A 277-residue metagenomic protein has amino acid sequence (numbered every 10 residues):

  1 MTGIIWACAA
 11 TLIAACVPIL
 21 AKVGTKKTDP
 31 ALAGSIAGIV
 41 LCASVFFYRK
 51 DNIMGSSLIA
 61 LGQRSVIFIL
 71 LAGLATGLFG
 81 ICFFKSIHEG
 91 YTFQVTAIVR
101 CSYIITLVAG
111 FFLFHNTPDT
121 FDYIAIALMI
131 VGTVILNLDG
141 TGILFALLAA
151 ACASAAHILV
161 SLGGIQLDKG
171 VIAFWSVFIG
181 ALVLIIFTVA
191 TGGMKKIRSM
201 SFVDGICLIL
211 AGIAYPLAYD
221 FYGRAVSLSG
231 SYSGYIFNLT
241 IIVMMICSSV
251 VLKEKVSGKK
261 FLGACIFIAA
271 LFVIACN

Functional and structural regions predicted by a protein language model:
M1-A15, A21-L74, L78-G90, T120 (+5 more regions): Membrane-interface interhelical linkers
G3, T141-F174: Selected transmembrane alpha-helices and immediately adjacent juxtamembrane segments of polytopic inner-membrane
P30-G34, V95, I172-A173: Juxtamembrane helix-start motifs in multi-pass secondary transporters
I39-A43, I130, S154, A181-L182 (+2 more regions): Small-residue-rich packing faces within the transmembrane alpha-helices of Major Facilitator Superfamily
V45-N52, V108-N116, H157-G170, A214-L228 (+1 more regions): Hydrophobic alpha-helical transmembrane segments in multi-pass integral membrane proteins
S102-F121, V134, I241-F261: C-terminal transmembrane-helix exit sites in multi-pass transporters
A109-G110, T120-N137, K259-C276: Hydrophobic transmembrane alpha-helices of multi-pass small-molecule transport proteins
